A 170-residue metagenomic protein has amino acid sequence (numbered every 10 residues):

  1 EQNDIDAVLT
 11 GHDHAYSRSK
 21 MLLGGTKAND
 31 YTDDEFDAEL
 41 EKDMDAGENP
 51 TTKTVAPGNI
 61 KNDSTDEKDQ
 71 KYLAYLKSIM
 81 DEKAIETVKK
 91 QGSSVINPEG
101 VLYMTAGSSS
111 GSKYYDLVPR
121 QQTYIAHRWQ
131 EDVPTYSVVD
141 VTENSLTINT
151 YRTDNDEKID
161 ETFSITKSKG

Functional and structural regions predicted by a protein language model:
E1-T147: Long, structured stretches of catalytic cores involved in phosphate-ester chemistry, encompassing
V141, I165-K167: Generic beta-strand structural signal
N149-I159: Short, solvent-exposed aromatic-acidic interface loops
